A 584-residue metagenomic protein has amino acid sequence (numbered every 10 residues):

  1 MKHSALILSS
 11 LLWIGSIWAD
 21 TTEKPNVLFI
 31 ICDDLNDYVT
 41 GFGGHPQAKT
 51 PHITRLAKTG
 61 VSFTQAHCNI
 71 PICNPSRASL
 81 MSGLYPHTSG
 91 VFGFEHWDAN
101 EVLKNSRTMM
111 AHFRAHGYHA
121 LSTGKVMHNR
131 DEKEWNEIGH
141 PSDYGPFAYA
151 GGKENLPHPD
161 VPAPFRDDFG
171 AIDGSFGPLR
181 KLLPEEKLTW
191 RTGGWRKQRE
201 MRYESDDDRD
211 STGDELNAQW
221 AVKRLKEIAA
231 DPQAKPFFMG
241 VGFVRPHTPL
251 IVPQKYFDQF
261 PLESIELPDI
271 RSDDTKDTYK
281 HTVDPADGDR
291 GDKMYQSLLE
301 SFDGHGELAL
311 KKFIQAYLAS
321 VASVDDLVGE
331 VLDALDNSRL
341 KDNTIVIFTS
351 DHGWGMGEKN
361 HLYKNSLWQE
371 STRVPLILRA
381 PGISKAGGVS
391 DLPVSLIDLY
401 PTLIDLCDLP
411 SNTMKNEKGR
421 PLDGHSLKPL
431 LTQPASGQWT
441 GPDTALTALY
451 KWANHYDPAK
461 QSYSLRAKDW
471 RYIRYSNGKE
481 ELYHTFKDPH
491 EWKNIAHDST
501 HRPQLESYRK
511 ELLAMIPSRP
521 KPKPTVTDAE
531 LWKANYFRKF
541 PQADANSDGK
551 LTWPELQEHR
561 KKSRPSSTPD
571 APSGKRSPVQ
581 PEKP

Functional and structural regions predicted by a protein language model:
K2, A19-Y475, K479-E480, P489-K510: Formylglycine-dependent sulfatase
A5-S16: Bacterial N-terminal signal peptides
L505-P522: Charge-dense polyanion-binding interfaces
T525-L531: Blade-edge motifs of beta-propeller repeat domains
L531-K533, W553-S563: Amphipathic regulatory helices of Ca2+-sensor modules
K533-N546: Primarily EF-hand calcium-binding motifs
G549-K550: Hydrophobic core positions in alpha-helical repeat/coiled-coil coupling domains, especially the HAMP
L556, T568-P584: Long, low-complexity, intrinsically disordered segments
